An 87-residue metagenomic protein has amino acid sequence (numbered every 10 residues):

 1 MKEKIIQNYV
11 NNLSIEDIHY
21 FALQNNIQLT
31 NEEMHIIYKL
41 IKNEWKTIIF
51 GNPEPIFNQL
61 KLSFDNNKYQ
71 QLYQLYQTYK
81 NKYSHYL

Functional and structural regions predicted by a protein language model:
E3, N81-L87: Short acidic DE-rich linear segments
I5-I6, T47: Eukaryotic Ca2+-signaling machinery
I6-N31, H35-I36: N-terminal acidic leader/helix
E16, H35-K39, E54, Q70: Non-catalytic, well-ordered alpha-helical scaffold segments
F21-N25, E44, S63, N67: Alpha-helix C-capping/helix-to-loop hinge sites
H35-K46, N58: Amphipathic alpha-helical segments that form the core helices of the histone-fold
G51-N81: Long, compositionally biased
